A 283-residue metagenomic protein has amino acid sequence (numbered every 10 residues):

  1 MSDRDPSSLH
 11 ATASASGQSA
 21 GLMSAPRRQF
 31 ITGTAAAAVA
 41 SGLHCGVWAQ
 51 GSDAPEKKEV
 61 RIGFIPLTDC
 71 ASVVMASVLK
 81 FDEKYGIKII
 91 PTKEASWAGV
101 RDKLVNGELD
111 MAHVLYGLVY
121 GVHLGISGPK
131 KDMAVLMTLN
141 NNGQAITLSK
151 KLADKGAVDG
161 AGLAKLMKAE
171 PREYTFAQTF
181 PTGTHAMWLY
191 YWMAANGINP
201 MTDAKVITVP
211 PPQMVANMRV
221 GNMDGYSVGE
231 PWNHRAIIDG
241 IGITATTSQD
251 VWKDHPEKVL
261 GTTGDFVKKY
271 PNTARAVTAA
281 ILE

Functional and structural regions predicted by a protein language model:
M1-A25, V39: N-terminal secretory signal peptides
M23-Q29, V39-S52: N-terminal twin-arginine translocation
G51-I207, D224-H234, I241-D254: Short, glycine-/small- and polar/acidic-enriched structural segments that line small-molecule recognition paths
K80-E83, K150-A157, E257-E283: Extended ligand-binding regions for polar small-molecule ligands
P211-P212: Functional cores that coordinate and move charged inorganic groups
